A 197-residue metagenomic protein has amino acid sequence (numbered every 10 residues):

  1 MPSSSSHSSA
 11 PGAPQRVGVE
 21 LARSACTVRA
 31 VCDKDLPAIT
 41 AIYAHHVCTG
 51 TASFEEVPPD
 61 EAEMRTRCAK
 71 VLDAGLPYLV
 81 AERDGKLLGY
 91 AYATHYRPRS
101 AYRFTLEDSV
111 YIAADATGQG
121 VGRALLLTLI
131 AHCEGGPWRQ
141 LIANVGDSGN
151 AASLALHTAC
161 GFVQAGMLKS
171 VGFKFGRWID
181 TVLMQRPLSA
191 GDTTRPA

Functional and structural regions predicted by a protein language model:
P2, F104-L106, C160, S170-A197: C-terminal "cap" of GNAT-fold acetyltransferases
C26, K86-Y90, I179: Glycine-rich phosphate/pyrophosphate-binding loop shared by adenosine-nucleotide-utilizing enzymes
T27-I39: A short beta-loop-alpha structural element at the N-terminal edge of CoA-dependent acyl/N-acetyltransferase catalytic
T40-C68: Conserved GNAT-fold acetyl-CoA-binding loop/helix
P58-D115, L126-L127, H132, P187-L188: Acetyl-CoA-dependent GNAT
Y92-H95, N144-V145, T158, V163-D180: Conserved catalytic-core motifs of GNAT/GCN5-like acyltransferases
G118-C133, A151-A159: Conserved acetyl-CoA-binding loop-helix of GNAT-fold acetyltransferases
C133-G146: Conserved GNAT acetyl-CoA-binding A-motif
